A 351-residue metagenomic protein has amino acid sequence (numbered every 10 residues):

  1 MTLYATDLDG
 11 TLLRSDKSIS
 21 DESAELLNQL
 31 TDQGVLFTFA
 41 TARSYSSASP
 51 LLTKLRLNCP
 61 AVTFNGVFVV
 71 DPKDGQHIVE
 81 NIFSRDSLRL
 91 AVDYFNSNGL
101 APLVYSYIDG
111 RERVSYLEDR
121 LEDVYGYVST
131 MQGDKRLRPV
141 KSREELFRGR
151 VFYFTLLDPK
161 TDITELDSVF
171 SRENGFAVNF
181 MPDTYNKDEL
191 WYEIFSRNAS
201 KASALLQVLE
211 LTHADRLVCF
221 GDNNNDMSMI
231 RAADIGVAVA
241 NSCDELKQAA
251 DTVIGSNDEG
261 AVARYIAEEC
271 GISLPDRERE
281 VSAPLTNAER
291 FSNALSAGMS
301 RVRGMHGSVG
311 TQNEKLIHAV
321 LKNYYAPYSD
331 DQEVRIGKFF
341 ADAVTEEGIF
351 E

Functional and structural regions predicted by a protein language model:
M1-L3, R14, S20, W191-L285: Mg2+-dependent phosphoryl-transfer enzymes with acidic/Ser/Thr/Gly-rich catalytic loops
S18-G126: Active-site phosphate-binding/coordination module
S23, A48-L52, L166, L246 (+1 more regions): Hydrophobic packing residues within well-ordered alpha-helices of enzyme cores
N28-D32, N96, S171, R231 (+1 more regions): Anion (oxyanion) recognition and catalysis
L55-L57, N65, E173-N174, A232-A233 (+1 more regions): Short, structured coil segments at secondary-structure junctions
Y105-F220, N224, M229: Conserved acidic, metal-coordinating active-site core of Asp-based, Mg2+-dependent phosphoryl-transfer enzymes
L285-F340, V344-E347: Acidic-basic catalytic patches of nuclease active cores, encompassing PD-(D/E)XK and other metal-cofactor nuclease
